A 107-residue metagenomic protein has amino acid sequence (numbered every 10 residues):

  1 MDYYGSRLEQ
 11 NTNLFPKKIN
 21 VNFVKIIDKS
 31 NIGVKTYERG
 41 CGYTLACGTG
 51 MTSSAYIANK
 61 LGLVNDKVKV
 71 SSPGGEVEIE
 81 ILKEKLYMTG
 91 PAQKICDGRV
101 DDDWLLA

Functional and structural regions predicted by a protein language model:
M1-T44, S53-A107: Active-site proximal loop and beta-alpha junction motif in alpha/beta enzyme cores
C47: Short cysteine clusters
G50: Conserved glycine-rich SAM-binding loop
